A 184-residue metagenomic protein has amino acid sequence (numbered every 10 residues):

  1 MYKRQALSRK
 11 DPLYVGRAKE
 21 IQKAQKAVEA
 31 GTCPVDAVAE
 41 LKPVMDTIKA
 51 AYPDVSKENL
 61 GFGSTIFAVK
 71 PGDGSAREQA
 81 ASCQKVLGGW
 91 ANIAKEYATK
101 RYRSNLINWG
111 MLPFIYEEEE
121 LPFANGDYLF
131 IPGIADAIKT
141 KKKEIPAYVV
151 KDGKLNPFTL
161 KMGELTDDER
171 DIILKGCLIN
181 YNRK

Functional and structural regions predicted by a protein language model:
K3-K184: Fe-S-dependent hydro-lyases/dehydratases of central metabolism
